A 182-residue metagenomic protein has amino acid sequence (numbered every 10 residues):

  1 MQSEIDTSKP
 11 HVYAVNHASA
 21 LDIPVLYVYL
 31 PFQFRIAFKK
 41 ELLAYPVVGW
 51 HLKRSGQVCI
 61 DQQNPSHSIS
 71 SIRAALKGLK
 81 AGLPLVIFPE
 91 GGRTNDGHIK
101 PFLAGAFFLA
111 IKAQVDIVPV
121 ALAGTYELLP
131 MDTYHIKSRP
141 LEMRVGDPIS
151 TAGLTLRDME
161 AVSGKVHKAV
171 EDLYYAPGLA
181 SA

Functional and structural regions predicted by a protein language model:
M1, Y13, I36-A37, M143-V145: Generic preference for hydrophobic
M1-L21, V25-V28, S181-A182: N-terminal signal-anchor transmembrane helix
M1-S3, F32-R73, K77: Membrane-interfacial amphipathic helices and adjacent loop/beta segments that form the lipid-substrate binding surface
V12-A14, A37, C59, V86-F88: Structural motif
D22, A44-V48, S138: Short, glycine/polar-rich helix-capping loops at beta-to-alpha or helix-loop-helix junctions that flank or form
V28-F32, L103-A106: Glycine-rich, phosphate-binding/catalytic loops in enzymes
I69-A182: Non-catalytic C-terminal accessory region of glycerolipid acyltransferases and related lyso-lipid remodeling enzymes
